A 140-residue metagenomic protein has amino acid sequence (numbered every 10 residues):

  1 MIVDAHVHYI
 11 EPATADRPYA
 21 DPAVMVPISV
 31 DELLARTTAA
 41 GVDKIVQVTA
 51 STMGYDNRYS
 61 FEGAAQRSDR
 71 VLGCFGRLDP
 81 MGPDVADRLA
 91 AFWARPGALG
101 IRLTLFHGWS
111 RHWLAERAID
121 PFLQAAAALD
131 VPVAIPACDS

Functional and structural regions predicted by a protein language model:
M1-Y55: An N-terminally biased module of ancient metal coordination in phosphate/nucleic-acid-related enzymes
G54-D139: Active-site gating/metal-coordination segments in enzymes
